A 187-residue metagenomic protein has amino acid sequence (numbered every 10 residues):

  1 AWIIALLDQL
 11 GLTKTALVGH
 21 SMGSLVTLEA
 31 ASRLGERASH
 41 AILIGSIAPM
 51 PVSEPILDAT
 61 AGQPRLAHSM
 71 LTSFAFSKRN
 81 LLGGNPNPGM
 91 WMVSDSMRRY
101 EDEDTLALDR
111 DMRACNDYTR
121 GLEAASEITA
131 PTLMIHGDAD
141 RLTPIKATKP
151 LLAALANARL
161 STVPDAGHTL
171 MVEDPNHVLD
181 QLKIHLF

Functional and structural regions predicted by a protein language model:
A1-M22, D180-K183: Active-site loop/oxyanion-hole signature of alpha/beta-hydrolase fold enzymes
S21-S24, L34: Active-site loop->helix "elbow" adjoining a glycine-rich segment at hydrolase catalytic centers
V26-A30: Hydrolases whose catalytic domains are alpha/beta-hydrolase-1, hotdog thioesterase, or metallo-beta-lactamase-like
E36-P49: A conserved short beta-strand
P49-V52, D58-E127: Conserved alpha/beta-hydrolase catalytic His-Asp/Glu region
I128, M134-H136, D140: Short beta-strand/loop motif that positions the catalytic acidic residue of the alpha/beta-hydrolase fold
A130, P144-A153: Short alpha-helix in the alpha/beta-hydrolase fold that links the catalytic acid
A158-F187: Catalytic active-site module of serine/aspartate enzymes centered on a nucleophile-bearing elbow/loop
